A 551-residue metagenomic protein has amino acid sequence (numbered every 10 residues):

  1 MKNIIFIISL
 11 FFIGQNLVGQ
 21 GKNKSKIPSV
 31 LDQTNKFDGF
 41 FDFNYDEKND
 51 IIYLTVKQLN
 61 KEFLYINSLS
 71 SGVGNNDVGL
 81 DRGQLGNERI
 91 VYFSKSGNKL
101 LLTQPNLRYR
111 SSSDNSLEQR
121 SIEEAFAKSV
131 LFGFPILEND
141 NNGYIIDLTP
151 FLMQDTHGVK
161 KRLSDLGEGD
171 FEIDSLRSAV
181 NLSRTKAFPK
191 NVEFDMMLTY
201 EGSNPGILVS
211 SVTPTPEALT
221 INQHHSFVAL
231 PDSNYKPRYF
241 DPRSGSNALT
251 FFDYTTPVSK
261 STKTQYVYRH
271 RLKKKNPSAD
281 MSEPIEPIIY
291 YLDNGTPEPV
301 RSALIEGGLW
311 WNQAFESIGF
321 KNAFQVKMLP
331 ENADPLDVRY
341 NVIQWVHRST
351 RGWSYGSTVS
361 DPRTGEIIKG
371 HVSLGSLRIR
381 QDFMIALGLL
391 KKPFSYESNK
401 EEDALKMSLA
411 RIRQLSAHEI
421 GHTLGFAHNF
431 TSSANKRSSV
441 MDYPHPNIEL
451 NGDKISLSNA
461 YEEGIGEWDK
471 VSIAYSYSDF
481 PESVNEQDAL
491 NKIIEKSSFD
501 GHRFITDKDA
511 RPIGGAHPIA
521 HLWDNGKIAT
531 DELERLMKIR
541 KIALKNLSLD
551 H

Functional and structural regions predicted by a protein language model:
M1-K22: Bacterial Sec-dependent N-terminal signal peptides
G21-I51, T55-T296, M328-Q381, A386-A404 (+1 more regions): Auxiliary tRNA-acceptor-end handling modules of aminoacyl-tRNA synthetases
F43, M328-V346, A410-I465: The catalytic-center signature of Zn2+-dependent metalloproteases
K61, P297-A323: Zn2+-dependent metallopeptidase catalytic core
Q84, N294, E298-E306, K406-L415 (+1 more regions): Soluble non-cytosolic domains of exported or imported proteins
S113-D114, S302, F383-M384, N451-I455: Short conserved micro-motifs at the rims of enzyme active sites and ligand-binding pockets
S360, E366-L374, S416-L424, V471-S478 (+1 more regions): Extended catalytic-interface subdomain
N435-H551: Conserved catalytic/binding loops enriched for acidic/polar residues
